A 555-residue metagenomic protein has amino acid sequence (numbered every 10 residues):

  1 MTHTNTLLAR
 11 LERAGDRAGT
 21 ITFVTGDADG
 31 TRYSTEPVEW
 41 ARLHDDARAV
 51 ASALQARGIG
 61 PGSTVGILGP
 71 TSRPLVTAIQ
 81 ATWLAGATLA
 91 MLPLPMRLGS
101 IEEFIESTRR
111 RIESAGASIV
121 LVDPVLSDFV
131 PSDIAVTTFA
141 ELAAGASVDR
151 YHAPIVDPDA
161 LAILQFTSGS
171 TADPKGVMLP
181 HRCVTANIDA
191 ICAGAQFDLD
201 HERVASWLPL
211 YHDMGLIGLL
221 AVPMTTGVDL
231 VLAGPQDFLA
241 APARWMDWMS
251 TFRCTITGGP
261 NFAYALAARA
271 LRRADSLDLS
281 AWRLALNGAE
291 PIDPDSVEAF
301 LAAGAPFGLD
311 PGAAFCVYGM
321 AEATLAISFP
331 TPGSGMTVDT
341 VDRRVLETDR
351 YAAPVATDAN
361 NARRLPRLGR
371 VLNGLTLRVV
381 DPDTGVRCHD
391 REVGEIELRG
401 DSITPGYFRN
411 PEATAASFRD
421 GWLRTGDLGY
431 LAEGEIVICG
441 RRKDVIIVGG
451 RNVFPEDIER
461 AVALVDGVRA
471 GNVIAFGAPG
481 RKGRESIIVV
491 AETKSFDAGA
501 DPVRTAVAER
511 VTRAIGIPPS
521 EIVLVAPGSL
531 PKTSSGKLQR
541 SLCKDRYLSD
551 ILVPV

Functional and structural regions predicted by a protein language model:
T2-N5, R109, A140-L161: Flexible, low-complexity linker/hinge segments
A9-V38, A162-L164, T171, G319 (+1 more regions): AMP-dependent adenylate-forming
G19, V148-F166, A172-D173, C183 (+2 more regions): Conserved pre-ATP/AMP-binding loop-to-beta segment of ANL
T22-S72, V76-T77, R97-E106, I155 (+1 more regions): Conserved AMP-binding/adenylate-forming core of the ANL superfamily
N187-R203, D213-T255, A270-A274: Conserved AMP-binding/adenylation subdomain of ANL enzymes
S250, T257, G400, P405-G406 (+2 more regions): AMP-binding/adenylate-forming catalytic core of the ANL superfamily
R283-A285, I292-E435, K443-V445: Conserved AMP-binding/adenylate-forming
I446, N472-G477, I488-V489, A508-V555: Conserved C-terminal "lid"/linker of ANL adenylate-forming enzymes
